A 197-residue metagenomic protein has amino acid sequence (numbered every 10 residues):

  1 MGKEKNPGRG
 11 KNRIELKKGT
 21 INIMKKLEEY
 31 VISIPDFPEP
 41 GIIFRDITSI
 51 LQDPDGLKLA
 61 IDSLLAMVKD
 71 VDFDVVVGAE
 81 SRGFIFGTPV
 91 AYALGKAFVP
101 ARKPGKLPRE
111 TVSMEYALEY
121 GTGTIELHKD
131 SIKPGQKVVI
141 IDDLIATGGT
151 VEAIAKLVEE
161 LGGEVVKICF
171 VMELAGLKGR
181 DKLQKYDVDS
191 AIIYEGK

Functional and structural regions predicted by a protein language model:
G2-R9, R13: Ser/Thr/Pro/Gly-rich low-complexity, intrinsically disordered segments
K11-I23: Short, Lys/Arg-enriched N-terminal segments with co-localized hydrophobic residues within the first ~10-30 amino acids
N22-V75: Active-site-facing substrate-recognition patch
I23, L27-E29, E152-K197: PRPP-dependent phosphoribosyltransferase catalytic core
D74, Q136, V166: Conserved acidic residues
I85-L94: Short Gly/Thr/Asp-enriched flexible loops that form oxyanion-binding sites at enzyme active sites
A97-V139: Short, glycine/charge-rich flexible loops or terminal/linker lids adjacent to PRPP-binding catalytic cores
D143, G148: Conserved G/P- and acidic residue-centered "switch" motifs that form tight phosphate/ATP-binding loops in soluble
